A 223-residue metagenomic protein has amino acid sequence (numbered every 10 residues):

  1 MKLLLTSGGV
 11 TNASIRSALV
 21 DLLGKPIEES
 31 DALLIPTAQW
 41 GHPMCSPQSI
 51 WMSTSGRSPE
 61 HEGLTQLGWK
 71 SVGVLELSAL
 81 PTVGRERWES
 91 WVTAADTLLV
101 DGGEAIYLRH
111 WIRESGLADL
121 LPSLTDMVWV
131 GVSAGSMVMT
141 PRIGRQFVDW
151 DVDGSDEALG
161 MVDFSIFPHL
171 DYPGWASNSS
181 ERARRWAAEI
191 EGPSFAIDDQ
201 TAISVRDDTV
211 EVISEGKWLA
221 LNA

Functional and structural regions predicted by a protein language model:
M1-E28, A38-S55, I143-A223: C-terminal and late-domain segments of enzyme folds
I15, P81-R85, L117, S179: Amphipathic coiled-coil/heptad-repeat helices and related helical stalk/stem segments that mediate oligomerization
V20, H61, W88-E89, L117-P122 (+2 more regions): Short amphipathic alpha-helical segments and helix-helix/interface helices
S30-L33, Q39-W111: Portal/gating segments that form or line small-molecule/metal binding sites
D96, T125-D126, E191: Residue-level detector of structured alpha->beta connecting loops
V100-R113, L117-A176: Class I SAM-dependent methyltransferase SAM-binding "motif I" and its flanking Rossmann-like core
